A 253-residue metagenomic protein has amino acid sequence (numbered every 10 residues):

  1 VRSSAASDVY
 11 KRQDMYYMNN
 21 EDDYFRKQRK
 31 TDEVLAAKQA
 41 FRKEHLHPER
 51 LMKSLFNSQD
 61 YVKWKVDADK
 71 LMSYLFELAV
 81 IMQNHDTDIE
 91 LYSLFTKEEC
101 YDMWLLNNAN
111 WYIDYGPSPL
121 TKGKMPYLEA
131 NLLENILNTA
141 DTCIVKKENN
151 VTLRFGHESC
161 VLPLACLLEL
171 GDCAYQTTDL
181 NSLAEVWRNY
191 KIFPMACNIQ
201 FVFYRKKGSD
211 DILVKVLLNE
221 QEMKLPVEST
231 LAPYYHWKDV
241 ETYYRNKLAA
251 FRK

Functional and structural regions predicted by a protein language model:
V1-A6, Y10-Q13: Single conserved hydrophobic/aromatic residue that forms the stacking wall/gate of nucleotide- or nucleobase-binding
S4, N107-I113, A174-T177: Short amphipathic alpha-helical segments, especially helix-boundary/capping motifs
K11-R29, K43: Internal, well-ordered alpha/beta segment that forms a basic, Gly-enriched binding/recognition surface
Q13, V34-H47, Y175-A184: Short, surface-exposed, charge-dense and proline/glycine-enriched linear segments
R26-L120, K124: Extended, H/D-rich, highly charged conserved domains that either
P117-N150, V161-K253: Acidic, low-complexity terminal tails and accessory targeting/binding regions of phosphate-metabolizing enzymes
T152-R154: Short glycine-rich phosphate-binding loop at a beta-alpha junction
H157: Short, conserved phosphate/pyrophosphate- and ester-handling motifs at nucleotide-, phospho-/glycolipid
